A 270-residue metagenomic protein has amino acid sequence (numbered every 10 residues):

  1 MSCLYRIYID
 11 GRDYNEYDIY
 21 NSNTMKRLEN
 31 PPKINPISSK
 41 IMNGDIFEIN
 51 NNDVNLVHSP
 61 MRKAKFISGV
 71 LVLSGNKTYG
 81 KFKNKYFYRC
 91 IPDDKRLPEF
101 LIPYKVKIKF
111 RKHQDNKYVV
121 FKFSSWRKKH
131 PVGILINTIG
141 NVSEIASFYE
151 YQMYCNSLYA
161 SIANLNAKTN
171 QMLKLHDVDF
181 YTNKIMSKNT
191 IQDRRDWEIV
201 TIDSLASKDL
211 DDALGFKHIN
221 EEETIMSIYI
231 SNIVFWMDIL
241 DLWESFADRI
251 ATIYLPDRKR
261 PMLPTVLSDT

Functional and structural regions predicted by a protein language model:
M1-I230, V234-T270: Charge-lined substrate channels and their catalytic hotspots, especially those that engage the 3′ end of RNA
